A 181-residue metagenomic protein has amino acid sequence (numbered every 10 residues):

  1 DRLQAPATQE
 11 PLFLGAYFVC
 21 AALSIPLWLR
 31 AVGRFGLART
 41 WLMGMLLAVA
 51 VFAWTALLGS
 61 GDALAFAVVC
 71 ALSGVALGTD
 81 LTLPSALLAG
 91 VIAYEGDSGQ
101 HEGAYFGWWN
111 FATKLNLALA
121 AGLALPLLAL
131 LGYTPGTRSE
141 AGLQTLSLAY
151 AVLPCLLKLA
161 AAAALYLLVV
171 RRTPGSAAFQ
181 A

Functional and structural regions predicted by a protein language model:
D1-A181: Membrane-embedded alpha-helical bundles of multi-pass transporters/translocases, especially carrier/permease families
